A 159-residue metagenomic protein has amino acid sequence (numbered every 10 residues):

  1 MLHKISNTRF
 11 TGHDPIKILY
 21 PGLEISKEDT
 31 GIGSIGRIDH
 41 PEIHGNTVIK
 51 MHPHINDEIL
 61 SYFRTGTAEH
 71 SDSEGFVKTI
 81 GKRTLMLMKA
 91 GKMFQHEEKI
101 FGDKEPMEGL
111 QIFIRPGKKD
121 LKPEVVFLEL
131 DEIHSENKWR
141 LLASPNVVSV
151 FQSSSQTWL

Functional and structural regions predicted by a protein language model:
M1-K27, S34-H54, R64-D72, V77-K78 (+3 more regions): Conserved short histidine dyad/triad with adjacent acidic residue
E28-D29, T79-I80, K104: Solvent-exposed alpha-helices and their adjacent loops that cap or buttress functional pockets in soluble metabolic
K99-G102: Asparagine-centered strand-capping/turn motif at beta-strand->loop junctions
E105-L159: Conserved, well-structured core segments that form or line functional sites
